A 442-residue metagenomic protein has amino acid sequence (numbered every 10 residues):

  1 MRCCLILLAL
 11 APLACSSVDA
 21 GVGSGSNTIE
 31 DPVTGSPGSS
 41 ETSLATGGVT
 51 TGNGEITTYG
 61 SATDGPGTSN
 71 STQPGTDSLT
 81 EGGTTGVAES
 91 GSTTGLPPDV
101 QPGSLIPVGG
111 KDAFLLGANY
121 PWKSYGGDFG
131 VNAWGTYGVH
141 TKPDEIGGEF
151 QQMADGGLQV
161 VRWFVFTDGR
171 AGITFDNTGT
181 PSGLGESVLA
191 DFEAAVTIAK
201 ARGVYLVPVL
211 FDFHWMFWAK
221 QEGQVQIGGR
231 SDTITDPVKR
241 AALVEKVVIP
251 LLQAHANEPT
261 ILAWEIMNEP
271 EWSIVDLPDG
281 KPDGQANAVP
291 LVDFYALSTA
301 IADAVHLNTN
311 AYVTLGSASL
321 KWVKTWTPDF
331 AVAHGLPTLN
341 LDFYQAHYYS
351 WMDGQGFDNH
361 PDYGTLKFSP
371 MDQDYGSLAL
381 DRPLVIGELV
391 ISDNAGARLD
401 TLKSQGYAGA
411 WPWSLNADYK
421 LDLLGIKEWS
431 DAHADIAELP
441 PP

Functional and structural regions predicted by a protein language model:
M1-A9: Sec-dependent signal peptide recognition, specifically the positively charged N-region followed immediately by
L10-D99: Ser/Thr-rich, Pro/Gly/Ala-heavy low-complexity intrinsically disordered linkers and tails of secreted extracellular
V100-G354, L378-R382, L389, D393-T401 (+3 more regions): Active-site mouth of glycoside hydrolases
M352-M371: Substrate-binding surface in catalytic domains of secreted glycosidases
Y375: Conserved hydrophobic residues forming the short capping helix/wall of the S-adenosyl-L-methionine
I386, P412, H433-I436: Generic secondary-structure boundary/loop-capping signal
A417-P442: Extended, alpha-helix-rich binding/interface surfaces that flank or overlap catalytic cores and mediate recognition
